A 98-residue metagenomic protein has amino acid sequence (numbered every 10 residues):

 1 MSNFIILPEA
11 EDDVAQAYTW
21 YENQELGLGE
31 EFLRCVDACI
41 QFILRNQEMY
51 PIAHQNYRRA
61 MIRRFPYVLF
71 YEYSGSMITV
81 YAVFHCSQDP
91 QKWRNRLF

Functional and structural regions predicted by a protein language model:
M1-L33: Arg/Lys-rich, positively charged N-terminal/basic patches that mediate binding to nucleic acids
V14, Y18, V36-I40, R64: Short amphipathic alpha-helical/adjacent loop interface patches that line ligand and macromolecule-binding sites
E30, P51-A53, K92: Short, hydrophobic secondary-structure boundary micro-motifs
A38, R45-M77: Basic/aromatic recognition patch in beta-strand/loop cores that engages polyanionic ligands
V68, E72-F98: Enriched for short, Lys/Arg-rich terminal
